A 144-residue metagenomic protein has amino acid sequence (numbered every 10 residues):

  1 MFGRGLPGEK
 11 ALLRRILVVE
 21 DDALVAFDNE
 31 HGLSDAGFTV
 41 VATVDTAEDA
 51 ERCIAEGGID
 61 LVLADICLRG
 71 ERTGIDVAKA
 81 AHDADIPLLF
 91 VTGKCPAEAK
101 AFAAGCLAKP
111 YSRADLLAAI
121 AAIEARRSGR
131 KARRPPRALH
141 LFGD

Functional and structural regions predicted by a protein language model:
M1-R15, E48, K100, S112-D144: Non-catalytic signal-transmission and effector/linker regions of two-component phosphorelay proteins
E20: Conserved acidic carboxylate
A23-A42: Two-component/phosphorelay signaling modules centered on CheY-like receiver
T43-R52, G74: Helix N-cap/capping motif at the beta->alpha junctions
D65-I66: Active-site residues of response regulator receiver
R72-I86: Short amphipathic alpha-helix used as the core "switch/output" element in two-component signaling
K109: A Lys-centered signature of the CheY-like receiver
